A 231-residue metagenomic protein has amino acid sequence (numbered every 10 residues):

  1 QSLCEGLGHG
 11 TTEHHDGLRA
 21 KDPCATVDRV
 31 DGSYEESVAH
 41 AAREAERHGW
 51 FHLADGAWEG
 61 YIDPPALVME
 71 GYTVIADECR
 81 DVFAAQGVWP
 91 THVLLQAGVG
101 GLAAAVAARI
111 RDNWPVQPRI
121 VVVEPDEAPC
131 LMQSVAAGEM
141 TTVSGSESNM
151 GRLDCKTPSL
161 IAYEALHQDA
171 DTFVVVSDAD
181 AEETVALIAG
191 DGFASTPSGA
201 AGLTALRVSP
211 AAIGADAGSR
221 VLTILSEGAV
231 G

Functional and structural regions predicted by a protein language model:
Q1, E13-G17, Q96-A107, C130-M132 (+1 more regions): Short glycine/serine/threonine-rich phosphate/pyrophosphate-binding segments that cradle anionic phosphate groups
S2-T11, N113-E127: Short, acidic/small-residue loops that bind anionic groups at enzyme active sites
L3-W89, V135-V174: Small/polar-residue-rich loop-to-helix segments that shape phosphate-bearing ligand pockets
A20, C79, V93-L94, G100 (+4 more regions): Buried hydrophobic positions in well-ordered alpha/beta secondary-structure cores of metabolic enzymes
Y34, A57-G60, A97-G101, E124-P129 (+5 more regions): Glycine-rich beta-alpha junction loops
V68-M69, E78-W114: Glycine-rich ThDP/TPP pyrophosphate-binding loop and its adjacent helix/strand module within ThDP-dependent enzymes
P158-D216: Active-site-adjacent helical/loop segments in soluble small-molecule enzymes
R207-G231: Catalytic phosphate/nucleotide-handling subdomain of diverse soluble enzymes
